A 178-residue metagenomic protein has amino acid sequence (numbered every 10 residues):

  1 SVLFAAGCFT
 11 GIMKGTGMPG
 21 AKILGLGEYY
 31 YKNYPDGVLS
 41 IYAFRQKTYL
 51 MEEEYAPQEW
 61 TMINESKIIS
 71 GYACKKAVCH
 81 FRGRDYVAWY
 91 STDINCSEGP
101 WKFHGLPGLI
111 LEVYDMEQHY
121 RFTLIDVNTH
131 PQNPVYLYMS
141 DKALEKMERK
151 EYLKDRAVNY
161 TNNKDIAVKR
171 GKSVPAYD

Functional and structural regions predicted by a protein language model:
S1-D178: Extended soluble regions of mature proteins
